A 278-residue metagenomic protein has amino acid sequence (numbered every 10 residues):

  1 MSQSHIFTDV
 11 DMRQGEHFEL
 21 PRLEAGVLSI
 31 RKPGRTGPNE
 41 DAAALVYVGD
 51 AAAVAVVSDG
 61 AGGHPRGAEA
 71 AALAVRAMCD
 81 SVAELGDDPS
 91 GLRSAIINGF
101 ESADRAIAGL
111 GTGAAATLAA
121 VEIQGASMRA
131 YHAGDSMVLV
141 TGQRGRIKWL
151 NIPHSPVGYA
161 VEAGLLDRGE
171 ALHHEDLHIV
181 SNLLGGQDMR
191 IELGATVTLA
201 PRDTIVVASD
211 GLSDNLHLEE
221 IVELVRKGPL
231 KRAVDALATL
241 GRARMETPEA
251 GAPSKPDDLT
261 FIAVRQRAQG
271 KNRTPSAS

Functional and structural regions predicted by a protein language model:
M1-S278: PP2C/PPM-type serine/threonine phosphatase catalytic domain
